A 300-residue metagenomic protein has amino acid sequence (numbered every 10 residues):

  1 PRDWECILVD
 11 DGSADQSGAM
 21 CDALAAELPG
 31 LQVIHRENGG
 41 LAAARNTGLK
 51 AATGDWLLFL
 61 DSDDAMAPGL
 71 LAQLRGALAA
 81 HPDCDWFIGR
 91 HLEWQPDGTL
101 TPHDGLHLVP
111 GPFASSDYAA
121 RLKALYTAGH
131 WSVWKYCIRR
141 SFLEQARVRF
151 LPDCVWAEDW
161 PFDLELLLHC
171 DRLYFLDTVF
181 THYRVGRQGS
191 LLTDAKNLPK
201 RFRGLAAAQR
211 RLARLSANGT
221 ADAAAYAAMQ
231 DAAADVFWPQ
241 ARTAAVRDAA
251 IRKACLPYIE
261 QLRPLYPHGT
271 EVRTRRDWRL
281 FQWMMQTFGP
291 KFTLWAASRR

Functional and structural regions predicted by a protein language model:
P1-L8, Q16, L28-Q32: Short loop->beta transition adjacent to catalytic acidic/histidine clusters or analogous donor-positioning motifs
D10-M20, E37: A conserved acidic beta->alpha catalytic loop
R36-A52: Glycine-rich, basic loop-to-helix element that forms the pyrophosphate-binding segment of sugar-nucleotide handling
L41, S62-Y174, T181-P199: Donor-binding/catalytic cores of nucleotide-activated saccharide and glycerol-phosphate transferases/polymerases
L57: Short aromatic/hydrophobic "clamp" motif used to bind/position activated sugar donors
T178-R187, T193-A223, P239-Q240, V246-Y266: Catalytic core of nucleotide-sugar-dependent glycosyltransferases
Q230-R242: Amphipathic alpha-helical repeat scaffolds of TPR domains
A245-R300: Membrane-interface aromatic/basic loop that binds lipid-linked glycans or pyrophosphate carriers, typified by
